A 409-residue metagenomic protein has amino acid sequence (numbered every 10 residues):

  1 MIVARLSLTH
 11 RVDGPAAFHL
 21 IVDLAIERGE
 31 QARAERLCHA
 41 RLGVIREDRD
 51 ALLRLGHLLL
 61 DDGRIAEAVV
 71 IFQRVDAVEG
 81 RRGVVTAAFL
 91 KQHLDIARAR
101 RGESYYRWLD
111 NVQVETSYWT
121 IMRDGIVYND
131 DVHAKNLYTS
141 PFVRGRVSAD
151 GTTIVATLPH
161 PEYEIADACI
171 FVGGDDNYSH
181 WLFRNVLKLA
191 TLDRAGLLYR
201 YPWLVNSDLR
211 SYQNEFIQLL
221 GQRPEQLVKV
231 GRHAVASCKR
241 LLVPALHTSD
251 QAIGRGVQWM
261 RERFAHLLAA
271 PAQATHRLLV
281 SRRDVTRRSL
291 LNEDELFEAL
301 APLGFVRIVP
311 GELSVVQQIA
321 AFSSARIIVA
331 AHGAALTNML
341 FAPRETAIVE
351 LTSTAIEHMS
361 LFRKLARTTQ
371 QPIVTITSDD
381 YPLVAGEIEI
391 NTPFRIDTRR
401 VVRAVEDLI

Functional and structural regions predicted by a protein language model:
R5-S7, A40-R41, R74-V75: Canonical positions in the second alpha-helix
L20-I21, L55: Structural register within alpha-helical repeat arrays
R28-L37, R64-I71: Structural signature of tandem alpha-helical TPR/SEL1-like repeats, specifically the intra-repeat loop/turn
R54-H57, D61-Q73, A77-I409: The feature primarily captures lumenal catalytic ectodomains of type II secretory-pathway glycosyltransferases
